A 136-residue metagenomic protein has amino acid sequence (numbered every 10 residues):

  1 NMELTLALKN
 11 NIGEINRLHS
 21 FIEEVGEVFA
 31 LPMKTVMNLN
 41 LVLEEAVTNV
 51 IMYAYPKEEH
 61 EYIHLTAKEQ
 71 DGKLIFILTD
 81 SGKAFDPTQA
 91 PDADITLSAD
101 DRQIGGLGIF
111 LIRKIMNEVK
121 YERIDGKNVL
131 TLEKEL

Functional and structural regions predicted by a protein language model:
N1-A7, I12, R113-L136: Flexible, glycine-/charge-rich segments associated with ATP-binding catalytic modules
E3-M33: Helix-loop-beta hinge of the Bergerat
I22-E44, D101-Q103: Conserved short strand/loop->alpha-helix "switch" segment adjacent to the catalytic nucleotide/phosphoryl-transfer site
V50-Y55: Short helix-loop "hinge" at the ATP-lid/N-box region of the Bergerat-fold HATPase_c
H60-K68: A conserved short beta-strand within the histidine kinase catalytic ATPase domain
K68-F76: Short beta-strand-loop-beta element adjacent to the nucleotide/active-site pocket used for signaling
F76-I104: Glycine-rich/acidic phosphate-handling loop/turn and adjacent ATP-lid/helix of nucleotide-binding kinase/ATPase domains
D101-M116: Glycine-rich phosphate-binding loop
